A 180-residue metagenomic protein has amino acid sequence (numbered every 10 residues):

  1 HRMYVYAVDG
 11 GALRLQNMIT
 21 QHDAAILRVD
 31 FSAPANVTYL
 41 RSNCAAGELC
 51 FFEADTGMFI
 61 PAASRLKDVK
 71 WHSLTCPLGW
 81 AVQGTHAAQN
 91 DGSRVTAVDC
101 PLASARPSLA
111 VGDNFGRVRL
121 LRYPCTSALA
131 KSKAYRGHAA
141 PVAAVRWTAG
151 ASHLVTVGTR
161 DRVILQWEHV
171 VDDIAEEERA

Functional and structural regions predicted by a protein language model:
H1-A180: WD40-repeat beta-propeller superdomains and closely related acidic/aromatic-rich repeat-like regions
